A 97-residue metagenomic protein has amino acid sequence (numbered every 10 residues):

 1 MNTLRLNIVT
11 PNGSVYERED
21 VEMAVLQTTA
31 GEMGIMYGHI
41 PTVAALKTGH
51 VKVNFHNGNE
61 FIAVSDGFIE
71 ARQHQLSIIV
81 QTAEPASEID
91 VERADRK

Functional and structural regions predicted by a protein language model:
M1-R5, G13-S14: N-terminal export/targeting signal detector
V9-R96: Compact, glycine-rich, soluble single-domain proteins
